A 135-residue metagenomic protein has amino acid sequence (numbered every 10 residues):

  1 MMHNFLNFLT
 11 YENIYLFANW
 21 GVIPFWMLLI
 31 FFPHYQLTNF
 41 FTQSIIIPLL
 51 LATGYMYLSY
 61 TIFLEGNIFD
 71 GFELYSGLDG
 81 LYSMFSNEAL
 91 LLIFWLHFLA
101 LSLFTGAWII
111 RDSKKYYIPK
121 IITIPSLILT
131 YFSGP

Functional and structural regions predicted by a protein language model:
M2-I23: Hydrophobic transmembrane alpha-helical segments in integral membrane proteins
I14-F17, I93-A100, I128: Hydrophobic alpha-helical transmembrane segments of multi-pass membrane proteins
F17-N39: N-terminal signal-anchor/start-transfer transmembrane helix
W26-H34, A100-K114: Transmembrane alpha-helical segments in integral membrane proteins
P33-I46, K114-I118: Membrane-interface helix-boundary motifs at transmembrane edges
I47-Y60: Hydrophobic alpha-helical membrane-insertion segments
I62-L90, A100-L103, R111: Membrane-helix interface/capping segments
I124-P135: Hydrophobic, aromatic-rich membrane-embedded alpha-helical segments
